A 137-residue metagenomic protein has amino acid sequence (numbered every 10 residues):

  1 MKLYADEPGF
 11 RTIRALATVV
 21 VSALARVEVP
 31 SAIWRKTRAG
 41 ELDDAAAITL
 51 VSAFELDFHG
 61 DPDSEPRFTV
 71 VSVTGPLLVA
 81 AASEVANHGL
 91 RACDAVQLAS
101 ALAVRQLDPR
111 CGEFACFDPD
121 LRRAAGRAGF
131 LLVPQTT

Functional and structural regions predicted by a protein language model:
M1-R26, S31-L50, T136: Short, well-structured N-terminal submotif of metal-dependent ribonuclease cores
E7, A23, G75, D118-P119: Alpha-helix N-cap/helix-start capping motif
A15-V19, E84-G89: A short glycine/serine-rich beta->alpha loop
V21, S72, A92-A95, C116: Short beta-strand scaffold positions
S22, A103-T137: Acidic, PIN/NYN-like endoribonuclease modules and their adjacent C-terminal/linker elements
A25, L77, Q97, D120-L121: Alpha-helix capping/helix-boundary segments
A39-E41, G60-E65, A103-R110: Alpha-helix termini
E55-H88, A95-S100: Acidic catalytic patch
